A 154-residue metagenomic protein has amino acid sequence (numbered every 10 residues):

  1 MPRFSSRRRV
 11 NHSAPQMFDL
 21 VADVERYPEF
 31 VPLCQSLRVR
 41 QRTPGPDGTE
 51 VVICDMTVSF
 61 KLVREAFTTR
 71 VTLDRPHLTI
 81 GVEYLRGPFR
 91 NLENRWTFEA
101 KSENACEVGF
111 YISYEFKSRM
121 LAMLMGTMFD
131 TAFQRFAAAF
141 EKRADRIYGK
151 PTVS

Functional and structural regions predicted by a protein language model:
M1-T49, K150-S154: Hydrophobic ligand-binding cavity/cleft-lining segments
F4-S6, V52, F67, L92: Structural detector for hydrophobic anchor residues on beta-strands
N11-Q16, I80-E83, M120-A122, G126: Short, charged low-complexity linear motifs
P15, D19, E103, A138 (+2 more regions): Replace "anionic and nucleotidyl ligands
M17-V21, Y27, C54, V71 (+2 more regions): Hydrophobic pocket/interface hotspot
A22, E93, M123-L124: Generic recognition of short, well-ordered alpha-helical segments
P28-P32, S36-T43, T57-E107, S113-E115 (+2 more regions): Hydrophobic-ligand binding "helix-grip"
F116-S154: A conserved amphipathic terminal alpha-helix motif
